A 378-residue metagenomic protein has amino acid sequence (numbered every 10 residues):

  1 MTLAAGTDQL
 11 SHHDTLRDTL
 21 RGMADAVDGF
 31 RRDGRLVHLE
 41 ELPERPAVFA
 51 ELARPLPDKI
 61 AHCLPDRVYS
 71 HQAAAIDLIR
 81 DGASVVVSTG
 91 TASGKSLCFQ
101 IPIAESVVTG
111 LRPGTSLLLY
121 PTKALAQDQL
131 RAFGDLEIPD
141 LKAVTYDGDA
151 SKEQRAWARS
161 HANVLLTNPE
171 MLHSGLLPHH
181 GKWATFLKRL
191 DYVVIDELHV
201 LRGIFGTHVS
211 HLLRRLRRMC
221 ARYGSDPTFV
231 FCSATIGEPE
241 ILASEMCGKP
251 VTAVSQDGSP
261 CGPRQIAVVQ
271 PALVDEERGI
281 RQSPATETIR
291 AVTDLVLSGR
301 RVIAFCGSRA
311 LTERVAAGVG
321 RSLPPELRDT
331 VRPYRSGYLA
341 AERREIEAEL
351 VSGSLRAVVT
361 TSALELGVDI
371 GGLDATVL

Functional and structural regions predicted by a protein language model:
M1-T19: Accessory nucleic-acid engagement/destabilization modules that flank
G6-L10, Y69, L97: Intrinsic low-complexity/disordered segments
R21-C63, S70-S96, I101-H173, L177-L378: Helicase motor core with emphasis on the C-terminal RecA-like subdomain
